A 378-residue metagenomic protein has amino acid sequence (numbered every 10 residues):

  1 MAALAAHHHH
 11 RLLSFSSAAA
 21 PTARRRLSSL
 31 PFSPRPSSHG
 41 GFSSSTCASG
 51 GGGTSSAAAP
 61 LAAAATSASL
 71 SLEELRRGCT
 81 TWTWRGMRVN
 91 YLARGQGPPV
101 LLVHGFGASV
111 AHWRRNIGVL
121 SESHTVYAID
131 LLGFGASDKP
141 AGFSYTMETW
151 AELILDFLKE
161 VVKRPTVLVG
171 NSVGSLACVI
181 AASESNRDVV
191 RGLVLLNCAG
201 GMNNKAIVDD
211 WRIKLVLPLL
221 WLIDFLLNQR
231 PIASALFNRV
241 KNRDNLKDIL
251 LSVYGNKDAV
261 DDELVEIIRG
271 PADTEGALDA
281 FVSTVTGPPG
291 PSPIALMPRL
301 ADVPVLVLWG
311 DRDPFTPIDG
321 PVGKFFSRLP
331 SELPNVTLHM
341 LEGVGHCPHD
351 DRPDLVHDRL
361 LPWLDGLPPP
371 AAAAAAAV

Functional and structural regions predicted by a protein language model:
M1-S49: N-terminal chloroplast transit peptides
S71-G86, N90-R94, S121-G170, S183-V189 (+4 more regions): Active-site loop/oxyanion-hole signature of alpha/beta-hydrolase fold enzymes
G97, G105-A108, S172-V173: Active-site glycine-rich loops that stabilize anionic/oxyanionic intermediates across multiple enzyme folds
G105-R115, V126: Serine-hydrolase catalytic-loop signature spanning alpha/beta hydrolases and amidase-signature enzymes
G170, G174, C178: Gly/Ala-rich beta-loop-alpha elbow adjacent to hydrolase catalytic centers
V179-E184, D188-A235: Flexible "cap/lid" loop of the alpha/beta hydrolase fold
N204, F225-V303: Conserved alpha/beta-hydrolase catalytic His-Asp/Glu region
R299-V344, L355-D358: Conserved loop-alpha-helix segment in the C-terminal half of the alpha/beta-hydrolase fold that carries the catalytic
